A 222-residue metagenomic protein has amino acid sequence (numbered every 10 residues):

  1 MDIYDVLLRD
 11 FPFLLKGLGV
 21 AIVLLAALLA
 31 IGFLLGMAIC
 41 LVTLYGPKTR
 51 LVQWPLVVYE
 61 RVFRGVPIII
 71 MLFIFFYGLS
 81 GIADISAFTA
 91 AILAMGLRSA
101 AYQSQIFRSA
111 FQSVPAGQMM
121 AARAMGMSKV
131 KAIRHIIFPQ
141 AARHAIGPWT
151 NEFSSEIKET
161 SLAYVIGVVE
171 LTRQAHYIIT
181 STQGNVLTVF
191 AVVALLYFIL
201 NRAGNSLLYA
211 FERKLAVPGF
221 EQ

Functional and structural regions predicted by a protein language model:
M1-Q222: Transmembrane alpha-helices and adjacent helix-loop boundaries
